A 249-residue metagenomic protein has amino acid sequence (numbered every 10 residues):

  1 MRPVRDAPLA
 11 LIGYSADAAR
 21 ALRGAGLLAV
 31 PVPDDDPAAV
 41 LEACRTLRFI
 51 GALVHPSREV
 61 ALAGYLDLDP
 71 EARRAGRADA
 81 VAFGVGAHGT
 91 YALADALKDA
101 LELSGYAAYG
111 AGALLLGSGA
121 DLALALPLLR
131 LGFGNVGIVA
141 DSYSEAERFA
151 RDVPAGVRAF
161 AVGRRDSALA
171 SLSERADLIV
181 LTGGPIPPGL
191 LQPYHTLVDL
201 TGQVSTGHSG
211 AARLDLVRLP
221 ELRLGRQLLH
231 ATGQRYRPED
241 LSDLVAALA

Functional and structural regions predicted by a protein language model:
R2-S104, V204-S209: Phosphate/diphosphate ligand-binding glycine-rich loop within oxidoreductases
L11-A16, V32-D35, V54-R58, L116-G119 (+4 more regions): Structural motif
I12-G13, Y91-L97, L101-A146: Glycine-rich adenosine-cofactor-binding loop
L22-P33, N135-G137, V157-V162: Short beta-strand elements in bilobed, periplasmic/extracellular small-molecule ligand-binding domains
R48-A52, F133, A176: Short, high-confidence coil segments that cap the C-terminus of an alpha-helix and link into the following beta-strand
R148-R158: Short, conserved SAM-binding/catalytic segment of Class I S-adenosyl-L-methionine-dependent methyltransferases
V157-L219: Rossmann-like adenosine-cofactor binding region
V198-A249: Adenosine-phosphate binding glycine-rich loop
